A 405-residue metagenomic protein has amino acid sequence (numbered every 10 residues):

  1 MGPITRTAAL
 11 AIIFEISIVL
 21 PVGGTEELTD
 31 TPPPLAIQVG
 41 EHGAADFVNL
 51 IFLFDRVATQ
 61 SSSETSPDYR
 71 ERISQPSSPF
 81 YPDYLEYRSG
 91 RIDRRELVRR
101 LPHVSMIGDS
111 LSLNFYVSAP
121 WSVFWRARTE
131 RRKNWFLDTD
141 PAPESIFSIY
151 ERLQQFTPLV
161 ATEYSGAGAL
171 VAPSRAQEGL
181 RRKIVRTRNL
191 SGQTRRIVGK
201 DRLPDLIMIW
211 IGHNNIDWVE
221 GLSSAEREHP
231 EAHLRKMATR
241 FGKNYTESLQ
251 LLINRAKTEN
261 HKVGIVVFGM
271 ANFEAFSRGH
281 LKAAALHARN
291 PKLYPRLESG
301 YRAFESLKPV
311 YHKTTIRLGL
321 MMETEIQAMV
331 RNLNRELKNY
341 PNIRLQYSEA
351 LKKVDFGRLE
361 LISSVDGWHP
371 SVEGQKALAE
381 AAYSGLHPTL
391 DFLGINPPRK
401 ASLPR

Functional and structural regions predicted by a protein language model:
G2-T5, I13-V160, L203, T389-R405: N-terminal secretory targeting modules
T29, P34, F273-R405: Catalytic His-Asp segment of secreted/periplasmic serine-dependent ester chemistry enzymes
R91-V98, Q154-F156, R186-D205, Q250-N260 (+2 more regions): Surface-exposed acidic, glycine-flexible loop patches that form ligand/cofactor-binding and adhesion interfaces
H103-F115, V160-S165, D205-W210, N215-D217 (+2 more regions): Structural recognition of the beta-strand scaffold that forms the well-ordered cores of secreted hydrolase catalytic
L113-Y116, L170-P173, N215-V219, F273-G279 (+1 more regions): Short catalytic/ligand-binding loop motif for oxyanion handling, primarily in non-cytosolic enzymes, centered on
Y116-A127, E220-A225, H280-E298: Short, flexible, mixed-charge acidic loops at enzyme active sites
S122-Q250: Conserved SGNH/GDSL esterase-like catalytic core that processes O-acyl groups on lipids and polysaccharides
S145-A161, N244-V266, V310-E349: A structural motif corresponding to the C-terminal end of an alpha-helix and its immediate exit/capping segment
